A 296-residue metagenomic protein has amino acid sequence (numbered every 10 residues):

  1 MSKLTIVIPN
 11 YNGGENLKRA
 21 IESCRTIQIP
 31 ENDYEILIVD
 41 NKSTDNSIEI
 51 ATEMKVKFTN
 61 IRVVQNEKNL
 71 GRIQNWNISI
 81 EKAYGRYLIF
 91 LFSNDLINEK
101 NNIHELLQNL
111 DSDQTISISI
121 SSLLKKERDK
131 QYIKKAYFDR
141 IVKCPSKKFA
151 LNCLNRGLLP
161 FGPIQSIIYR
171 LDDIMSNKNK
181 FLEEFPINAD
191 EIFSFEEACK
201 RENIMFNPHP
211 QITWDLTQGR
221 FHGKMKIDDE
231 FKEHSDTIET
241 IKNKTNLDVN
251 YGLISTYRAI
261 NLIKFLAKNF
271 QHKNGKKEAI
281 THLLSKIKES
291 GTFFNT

Functional and structural regions predicted by a protein language model:
S2-T5, E35, I192: Cell-envelope/extracellular polymer assembly enzymes that use nucleotide-activated donors
E22-D33: Short, acidic, metal-binding catalytic loop of nucleotide-sugar glycosyltransferases
D40-E49, K68, F92: A conserved acidic beta->alpha catalytic loop
N66-A83, S93: Glycine-rich, basic loop-to-helix element that forms the pyrophosphate-binding segment of sugar-nucleotide handling
L88: Short aromatic/hydrophobic "clamp" motif used to bind/position activated sugar donors
L96, N101-I133: Conserved donor NDP-sugar-binding/catalytic core segment of glycosyltransferases
S121, R140-I227: Conserved nucleotide-sugar donor-binding catalytic segment
P186, C199-E202, H209-Q218, H222-N250 (+1 more regions): Catalytic core of nucleotide-sugar-dependent glycosyltransferases
